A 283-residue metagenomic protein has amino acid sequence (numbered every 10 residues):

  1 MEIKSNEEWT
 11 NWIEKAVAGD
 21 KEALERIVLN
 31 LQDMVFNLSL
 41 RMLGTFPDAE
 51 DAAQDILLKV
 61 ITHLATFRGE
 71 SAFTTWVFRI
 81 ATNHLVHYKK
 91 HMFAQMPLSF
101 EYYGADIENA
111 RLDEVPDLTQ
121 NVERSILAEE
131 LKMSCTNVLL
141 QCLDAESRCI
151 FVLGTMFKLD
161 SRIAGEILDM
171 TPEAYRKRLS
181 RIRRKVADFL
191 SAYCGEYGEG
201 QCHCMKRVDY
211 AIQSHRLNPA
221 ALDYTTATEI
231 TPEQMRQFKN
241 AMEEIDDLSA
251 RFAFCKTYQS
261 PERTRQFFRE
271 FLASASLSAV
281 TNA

Functional and structural regions predicted by a protein language model:
M1-E7, P97-C149, L159-P172, R181-A283: Intrinsic, short, N-terminal disordered tails of RNA polymerase sigma-factor systems
E2-I3, V17-R26, F36-D55, P172: Short, charged helix-capping/linker segments at alpha-helix termini
V17-A18, M42-T45, L57-A72, H91-F93: Sigma70-family region 2
V28-P47, H63, K89, C142: Amphipathic, Lys/Arg- and hydrophobic-enriched alpha-helical face
Q32, F36, L57, L85 (+1 more regions): C-terminal flanking helix
N37, D51-L58, S71-N83: Structural recognition of an alpha-helix C-terminal capping motif at a helix-to-coil junction
A49, Y175, L179-I182: Helix-turn-helix DNA-binding helix
A65-G69, T82-F100, D188: Arg/Lys-rich amphipathic alpha helix in sigma70-family domain 2
